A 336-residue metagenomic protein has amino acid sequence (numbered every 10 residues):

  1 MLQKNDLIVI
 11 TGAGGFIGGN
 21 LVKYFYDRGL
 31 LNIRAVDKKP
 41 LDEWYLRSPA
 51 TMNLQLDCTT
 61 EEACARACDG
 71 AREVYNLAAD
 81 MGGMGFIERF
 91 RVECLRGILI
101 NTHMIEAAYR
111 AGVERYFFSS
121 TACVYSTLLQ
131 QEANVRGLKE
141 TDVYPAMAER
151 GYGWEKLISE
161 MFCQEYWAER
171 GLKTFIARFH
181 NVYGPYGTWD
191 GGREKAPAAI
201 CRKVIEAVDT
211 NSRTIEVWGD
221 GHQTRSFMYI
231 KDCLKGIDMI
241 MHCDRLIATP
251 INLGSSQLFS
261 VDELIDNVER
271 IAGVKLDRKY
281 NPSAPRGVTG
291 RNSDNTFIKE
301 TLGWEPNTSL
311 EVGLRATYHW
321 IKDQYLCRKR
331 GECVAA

Functional and structural regions predicted by a protein language model:
I8-R28: N-terminal Rossmann NAD(P)H-binding glycine-rich loop of SDR-like oxidoreductase domains
T11, V36, V74-D80, Y116-A122 (+1 more regions): SDR active-site strand-loop-helix element
L30-P40: Conserved glycine-rich Rossmann-like NAD(P)H-binding loop of the short-chain dehydrogenase/reductase
T51, Q55-G97, R110, T127: NAD(P)H-binding glycine-rich loop region in Rossmannoid oxidoreductase-like domains and their noncatalytic homologs
N76, T102-E149: Conserved Rossmann-fold NAD(P)-dependent oxidoreductase catalytic core, especially the SDR/UDP-sugar
G97, Y152, K156: Active-site YXXXK catalytic motif of short-chain dehydrogenase/reductase
Q130-G137, G151, M161-M241, S256-L258 (+1 more regions): NAD(P)-dependent short-chain dehydrogenase/reductase
E206-A336: C-terminal substrate-binding subdomain of Rossmann-fold SDR/epimerase-dehydratase oxidoreductases
